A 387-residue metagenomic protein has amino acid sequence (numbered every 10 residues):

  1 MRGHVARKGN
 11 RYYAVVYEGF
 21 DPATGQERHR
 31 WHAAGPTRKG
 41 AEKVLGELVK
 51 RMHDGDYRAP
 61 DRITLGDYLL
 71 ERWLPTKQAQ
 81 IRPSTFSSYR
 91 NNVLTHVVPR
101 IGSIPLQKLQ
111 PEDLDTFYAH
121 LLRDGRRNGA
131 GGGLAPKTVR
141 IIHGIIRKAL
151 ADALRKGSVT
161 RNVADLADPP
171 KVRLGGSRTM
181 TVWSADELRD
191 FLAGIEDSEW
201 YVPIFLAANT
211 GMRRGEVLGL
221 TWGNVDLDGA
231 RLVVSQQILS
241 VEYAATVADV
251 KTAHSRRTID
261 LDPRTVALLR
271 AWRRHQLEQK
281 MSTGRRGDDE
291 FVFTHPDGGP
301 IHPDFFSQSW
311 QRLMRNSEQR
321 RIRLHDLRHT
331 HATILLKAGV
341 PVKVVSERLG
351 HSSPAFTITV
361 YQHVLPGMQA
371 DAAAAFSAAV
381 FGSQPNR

Functional and structural regions predicted by a protein language model:
M1, A193, G229, I238-T265 (+5 more regions): C-terminal secondary-structure termini that scaffold catalytic or DNA-interacting sites
M1-G9: Short N-terminal "domain-start" leader segments that mark the transition from disordered tails or signal peptides into
K8-Y13, E18-T116, A271-V292, P296-G299: N-terminal DNA-binding module of tyrosine recombinases/phage integrases
R30-P36, D228-V233, A248-A271, G287-W310: C-terminal catalytic core of Y-nucleophile DNA break-rejoin enzymes
N92, H96, H120, T138-I141 (+1 more regions): Alpha-helical scaffold segments in carbohydrate-active enzymes
R127-N128, G132, R189-Y201, T210 (+3 more regions): Short, basic (Lys/Arg/His-rich) helix/loop patches that form interaction surfaces in the mid-to-C-terminal regions
A130-P136, R140-I145, R155-L220, L227-D228 (+5 more regions): Basic, Lys/Arg- and aromatic-enriched nucleic-acid-binding interface segment
A164-L166, G229-V234, R323, I334 (+2 more regions): Short functional hotspots where side chains directly engage DNA or cofactors
